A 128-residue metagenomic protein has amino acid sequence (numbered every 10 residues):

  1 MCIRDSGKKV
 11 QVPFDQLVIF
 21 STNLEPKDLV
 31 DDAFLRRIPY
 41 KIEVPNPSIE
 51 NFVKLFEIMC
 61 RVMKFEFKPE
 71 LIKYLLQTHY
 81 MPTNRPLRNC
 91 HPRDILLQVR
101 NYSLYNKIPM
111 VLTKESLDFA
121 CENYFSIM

Functional and structural regions predicted by a protein language model:
M1-D5: Conserved small/polar residues in nucleotide/adenosyl-binding loops
K8-Q11, D32-F34, L87: Replace "in large, NTP-powered and nucleic-acid-processing enzymes" with "in large, NTP-powered factors and other
V12-I19: Loop/turn-to-beta-strand initiation segments
Q16, D32, R36, E50-K54: Feature representing long, continuous alpha-helical segments
N23-E25: Conserved H-loop
L29-N46: A short helix-turn-beta junction within AAA+ P-loop NTPase domains corresponding to the substrate/partner-engaging
P47-S48, N101-Y105, S126-I127: Conserved NTP phosphate-binding and transfer environment spanning the P-loop NTPase/kinase superfamily
V53-C121: Conserved AAA+ ATPase small/helical "lid" subdomain
